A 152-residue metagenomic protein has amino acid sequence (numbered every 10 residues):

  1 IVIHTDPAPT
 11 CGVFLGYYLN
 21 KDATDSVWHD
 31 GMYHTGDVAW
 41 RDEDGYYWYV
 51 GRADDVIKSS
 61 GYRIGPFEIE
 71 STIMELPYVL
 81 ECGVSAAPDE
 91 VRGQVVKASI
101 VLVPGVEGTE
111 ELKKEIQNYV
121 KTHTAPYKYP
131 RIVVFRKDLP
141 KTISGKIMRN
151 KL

Functional and structural regions predicted by a protein language model:
I1: Glycine-rich active-site loop/lid that clamps phosphate-bearing ligands
H4-T10, L15, A23, V38-K128 (+3 more regions): AMP-binding/adenylate-forming catalytic core of the ANL superfamily
Y18: Adenylate-forming
V133-R136: General small-molecule cofactor/ligand-binding pocket signal
